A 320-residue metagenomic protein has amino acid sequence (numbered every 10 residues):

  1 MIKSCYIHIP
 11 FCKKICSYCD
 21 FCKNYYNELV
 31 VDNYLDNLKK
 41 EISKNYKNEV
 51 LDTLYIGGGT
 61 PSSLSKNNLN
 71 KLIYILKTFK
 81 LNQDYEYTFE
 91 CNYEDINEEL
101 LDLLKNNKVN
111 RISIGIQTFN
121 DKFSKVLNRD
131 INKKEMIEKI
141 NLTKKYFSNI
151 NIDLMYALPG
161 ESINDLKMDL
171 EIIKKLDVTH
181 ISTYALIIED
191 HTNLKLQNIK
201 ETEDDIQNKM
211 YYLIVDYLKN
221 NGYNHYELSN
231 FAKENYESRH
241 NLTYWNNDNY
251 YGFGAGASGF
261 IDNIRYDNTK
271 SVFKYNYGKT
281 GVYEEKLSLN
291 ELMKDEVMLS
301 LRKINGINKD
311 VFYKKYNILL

Functional and structural regions predicted by a protein language model:
M1-I9: Immediate flanking context of iron-sulfur cluster ligation sites
I2, N24-K44, D52-I318: C-terminal scaffold of the Radical SAM
P10-K23: Local cysteine-cluster metal-coordination motifs and their immediate loop/turn environment, predominantly Fe-S cluster
